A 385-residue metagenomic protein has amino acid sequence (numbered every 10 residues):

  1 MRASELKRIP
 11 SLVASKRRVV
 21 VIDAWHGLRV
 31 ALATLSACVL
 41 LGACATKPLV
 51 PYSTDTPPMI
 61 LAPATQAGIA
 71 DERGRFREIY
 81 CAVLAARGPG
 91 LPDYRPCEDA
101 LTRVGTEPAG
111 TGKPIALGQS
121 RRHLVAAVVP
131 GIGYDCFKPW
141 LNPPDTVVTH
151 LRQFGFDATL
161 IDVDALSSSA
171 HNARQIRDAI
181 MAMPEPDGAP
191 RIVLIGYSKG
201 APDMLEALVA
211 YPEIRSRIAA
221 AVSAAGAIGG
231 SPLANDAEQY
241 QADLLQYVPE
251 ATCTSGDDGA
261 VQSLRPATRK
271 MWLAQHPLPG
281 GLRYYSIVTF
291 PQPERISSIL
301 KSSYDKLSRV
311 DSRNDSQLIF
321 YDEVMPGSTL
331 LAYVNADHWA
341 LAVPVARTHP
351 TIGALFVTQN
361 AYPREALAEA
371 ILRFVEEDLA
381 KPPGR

Functional and structural regions predicted by a protein language model:
M1-H26: N-terminal secretory signal peptides that target proteins for export/translocation
R2, C44-W140, H150, P383-R385: Flexible, membrane-associating and regulatory peripheral segments of lipid-active enzymes
A31-G42: Bacterial N-terminal signal peptides
L117-R191: Active-site catalytic motif of lipid deacylating hydrolases and related acyltransferases
A126-V128, T159-D162, V193-L194, V222-S223 (+1 more regions): Structural recognition of the beta-strand scaffold that forms the well-ordered cores of secreted hydrolase catalytic
I132-D135, D164-S167, S198-P202, G226-G230 (+1 more regions): Solvent-exposed loop/turn segments at secondary-structure junctions within structured extracellular/periplasmic domains
R174-A274: Serine-dependent carboxylesterase/thioesterase catalytic core of lipase-like alpha/beta-hydrolase/SGNH enzymes
P279-R385: C-terminal catalytic-base region of ester-bond hydrolases, centering on the histidine of the charge-relay
